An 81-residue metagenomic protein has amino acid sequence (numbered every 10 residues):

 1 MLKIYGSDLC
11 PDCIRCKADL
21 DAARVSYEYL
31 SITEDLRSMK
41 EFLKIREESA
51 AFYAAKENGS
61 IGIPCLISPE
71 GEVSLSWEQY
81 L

Functional and structural regions predicted by a protein language model:
M1-L30: Local sequence-structure signature of Cys/Sec-based thiol-disulfide redox active-site neighborhoods
L9, I32-E34, G71: Residues that form or immediately flank small-molecule/cofactor binding pockets and catalytic motifs
C16, S38-E41, S76: Amphipathic alpha-helical interface surfaces
D19-L20, K44, Y80-L81: Short, glycine/charged-enriched secondary-structure capping and boundary segments
S26-E48: Thiol-based oxidoreductase modules, predominantly thioredoxin-like and allied folds used for disulfide exchange
E47-A51, G71: Generic structural signal for secondary-structure transition and capping sites
A51-I67: Structural micro-motif
C65-L81: Non-catalytic, surface beta->alpha helical segment in thiol-disulfide oxidoreductase systems
